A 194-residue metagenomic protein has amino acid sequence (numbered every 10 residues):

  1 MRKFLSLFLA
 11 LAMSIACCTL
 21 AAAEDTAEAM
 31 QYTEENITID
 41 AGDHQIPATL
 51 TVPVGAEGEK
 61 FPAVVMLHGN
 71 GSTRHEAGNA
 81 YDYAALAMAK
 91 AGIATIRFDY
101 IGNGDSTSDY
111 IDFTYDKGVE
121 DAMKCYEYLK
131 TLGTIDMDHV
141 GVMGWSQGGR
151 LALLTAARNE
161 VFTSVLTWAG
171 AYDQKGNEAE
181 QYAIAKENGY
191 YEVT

Functional and structural regions predicted by a protein language model:
D25-E59: N-terminal cap/lid segment of alpha/beta-hydrolase-fold proteins
I46, A156, V161-T194: The alpha/beta-hydrolase serine catalytic core
F61, H68-T73: Active-site glycine-rich loops that stabilize anionic/oxyanionic intermediates across multiple enzyme folds
T73-A84, Y100: The serine-hydrolase catalytic nucleophile loop
A85-D105: Conserved alpha/beta-hydrolase
D112-G133: Alpha/beta-hydrolase active-site loop
T134-S146: Alpha/beta-hydrolase fold nucleophile elbow
G144-L154: Glycine-rich nucleophile elbow surrounding the catalytic serine of serine-hydrolase chemistry
